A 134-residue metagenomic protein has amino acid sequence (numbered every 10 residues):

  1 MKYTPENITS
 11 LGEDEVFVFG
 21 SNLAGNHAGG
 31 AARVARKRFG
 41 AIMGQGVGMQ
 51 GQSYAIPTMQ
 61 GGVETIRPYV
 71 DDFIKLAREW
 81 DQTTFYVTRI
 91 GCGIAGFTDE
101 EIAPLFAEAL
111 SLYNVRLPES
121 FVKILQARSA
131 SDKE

Functional and structural regions predicted by a protein language model:
M1-E134: Macrodomain-like recognition of ADP-ribose-binding/processing modules
